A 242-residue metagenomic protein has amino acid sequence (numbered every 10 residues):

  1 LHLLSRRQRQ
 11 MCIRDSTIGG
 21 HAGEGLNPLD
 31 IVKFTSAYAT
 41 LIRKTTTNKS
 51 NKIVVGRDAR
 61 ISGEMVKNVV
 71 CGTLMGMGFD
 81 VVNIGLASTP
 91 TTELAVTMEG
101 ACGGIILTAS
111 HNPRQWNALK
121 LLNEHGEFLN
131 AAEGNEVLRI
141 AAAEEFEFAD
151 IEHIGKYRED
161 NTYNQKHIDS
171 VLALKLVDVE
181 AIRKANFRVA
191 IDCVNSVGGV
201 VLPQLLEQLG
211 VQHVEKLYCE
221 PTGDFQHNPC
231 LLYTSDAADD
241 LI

Functional and structural regions predicted by a protein language model:
L1-R9, I13, Y233-I242: Single conserved hydrophobic/aromatic residue that forms the stacking wall/gate of nucleotide- or nucleobase-binding
L4, I84, C193: Small/polar loops that bind or transfer phosphate-bearing groups
R6, Q10, R14-M77, Y157-V189: An N-terminal, well-structured beta->alpha segment
Q8, D58, T89, D192 (+1 more regions): Acidic active-site catalytic centers that drive phospho-/nucleotidyl reactions and related ester hydrolyses
D15, S110, I191, A238: Single, functionally critical "micro-switch" positions that shape active/binding sites and transmembrane helices
G19, I61, R114, N195 (+1 more regions): Short, glycine/acidic-enriched loop or turn micro-motifs at the edges of active sites
H21, N117-S235: Gly/Ser/Thr-enriched, mixed-charge loops and adjacent short helices that form phosphate/oxyanion-binding elements
T40, K52-W116, Q204-S235: N-terminal small/polar loop signature for handling phosphorylated ligands or for N-terminal nucleophile
